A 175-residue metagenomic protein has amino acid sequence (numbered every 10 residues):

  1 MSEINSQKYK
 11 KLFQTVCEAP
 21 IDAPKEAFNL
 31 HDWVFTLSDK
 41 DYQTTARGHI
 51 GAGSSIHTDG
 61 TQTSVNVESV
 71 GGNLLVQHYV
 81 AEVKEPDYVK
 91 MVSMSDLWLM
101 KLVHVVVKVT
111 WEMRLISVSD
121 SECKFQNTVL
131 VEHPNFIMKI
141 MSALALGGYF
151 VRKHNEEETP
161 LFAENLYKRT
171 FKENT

Functional and structural regions predicted by a protein language model:
M1-T63: Hydrophobic ligand-binding cavity/cleft-lining segments
K11-T15, F28, T61, V89 (+2 more regions): Residues at beta-strand starts and edge strands
Q14-V16, L74-H78, V106-E112: Short, surface-exposed coil-to-beta transition loops
D22-N29, W33, F150-E158, F162: Short amphipathic alpha-helical segments
A23-F28, E82-Y88, R114-K124: A short, structured loop/turn motif at beta-sheet edges
I50-L102, R169: Glycine-rich portal/gate segments that line the openings of hydrophobic small-molecule binding cavities
W98-E157: Beta-strand/loop substructures that line and gate deep hydrophobic ligand-binding cavities in soluble
P160-T175: Short, highly charged C-terminal tails/helix-capping segments
